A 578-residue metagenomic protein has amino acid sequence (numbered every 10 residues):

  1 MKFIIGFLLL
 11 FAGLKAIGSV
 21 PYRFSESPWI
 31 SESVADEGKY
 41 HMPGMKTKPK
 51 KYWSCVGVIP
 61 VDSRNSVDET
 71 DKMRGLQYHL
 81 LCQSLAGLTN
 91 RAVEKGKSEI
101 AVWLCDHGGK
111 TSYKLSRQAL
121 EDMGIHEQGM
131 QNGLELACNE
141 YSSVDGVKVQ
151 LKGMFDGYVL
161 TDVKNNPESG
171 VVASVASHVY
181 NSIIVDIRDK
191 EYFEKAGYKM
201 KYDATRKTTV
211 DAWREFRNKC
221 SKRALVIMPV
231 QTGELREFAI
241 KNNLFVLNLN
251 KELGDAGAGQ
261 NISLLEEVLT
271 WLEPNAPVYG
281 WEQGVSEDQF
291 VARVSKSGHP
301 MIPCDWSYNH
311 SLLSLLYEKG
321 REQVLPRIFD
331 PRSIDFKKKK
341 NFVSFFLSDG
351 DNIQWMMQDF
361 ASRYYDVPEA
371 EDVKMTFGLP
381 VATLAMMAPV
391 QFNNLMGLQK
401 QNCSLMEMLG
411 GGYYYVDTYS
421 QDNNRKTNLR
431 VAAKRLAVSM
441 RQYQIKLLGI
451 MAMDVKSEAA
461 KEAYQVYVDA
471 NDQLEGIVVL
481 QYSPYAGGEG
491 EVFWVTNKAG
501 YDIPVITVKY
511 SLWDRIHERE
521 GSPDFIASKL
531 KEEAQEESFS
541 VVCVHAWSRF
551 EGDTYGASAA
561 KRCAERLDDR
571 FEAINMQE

Functional and structural regions predicted by a protein language model:
M1-I4: Positively charged n-region of N-terminal signal peptides that target proteins for export
F7-I17: Hydrophobic h-region of N-terminal signal peptides that target proteins for export in Gram-negative bacteria
V20-K319: Preference for solvent-exposed, low-hydrophobicity sequence contexts
Q260, M387, V431-A432, S457-A460: Short, glycine/acidic-rich beta->alpha junctions
S263-G280, V343, S348-D372, A382 (+2 more regions): Catalytic grooves of carbohydrate-active enzymes
S286-Q289, A385-M386, E551-Y555: Short, charged/polar "capping" segments at the starts of alpha-helices and the immediately preceding loops
H310-M396: Active-site beta->alpha N-cap acidic-glycine motif
G378-I445: Substrate-binding cleft of extracellular glycoside hydrolase catalytic domains
